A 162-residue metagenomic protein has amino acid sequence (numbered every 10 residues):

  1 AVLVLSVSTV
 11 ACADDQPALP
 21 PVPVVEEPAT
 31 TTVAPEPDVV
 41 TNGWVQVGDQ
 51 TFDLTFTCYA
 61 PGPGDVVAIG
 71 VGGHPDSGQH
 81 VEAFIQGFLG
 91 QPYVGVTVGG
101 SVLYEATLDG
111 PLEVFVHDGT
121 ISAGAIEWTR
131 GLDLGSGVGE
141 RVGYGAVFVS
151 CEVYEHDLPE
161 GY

Functional and structural regions predicted by a protein language model:
A1-V4: Sec-dependent N-terminal signal peptides
V7-A11: C-terminal motif of bacterial Sec signal peptides marking the signal peptidase cleavage site
D14-Y162: An extracellular/secretory-lumen and virion-surface interaction module
